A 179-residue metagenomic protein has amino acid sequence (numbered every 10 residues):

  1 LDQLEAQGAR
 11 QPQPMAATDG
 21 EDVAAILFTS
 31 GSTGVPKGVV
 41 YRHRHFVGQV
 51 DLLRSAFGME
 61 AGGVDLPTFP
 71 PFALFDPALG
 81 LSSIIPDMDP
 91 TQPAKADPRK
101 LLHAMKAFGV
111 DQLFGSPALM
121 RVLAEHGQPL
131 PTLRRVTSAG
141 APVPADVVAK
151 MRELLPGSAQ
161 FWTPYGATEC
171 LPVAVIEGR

Functional and structural regions predicted by a protein language model:
L1-A6, K106-V110: Structural core segment of the AMP-binding/adenylate-forming
L1-D2, K37-V40, S82-P93, W162: Short beta-strand->loop structural element characteristic of the AMP-binding/adenylate-forming
D2-Q3, L81, Q112-F114, A124-R179: Gly/Ser/Thr-rich phosphate-binding loop
A6-F28, V35, M59-G63: Conserved pre-ATP/AMP-binding loop-to-beta segment of ANL
D19, V40-R42, S116, P144: GHKL-family ATP-binding catalytic core of two-component histidine kinases
A24-D51, S82: Conserved AMP-binding A3 loop
V47-V64, F69-Q112: Conserved AMP-binding/adenylation subdomain of ANL enzymes
P71-F72, A118-M120, V143: Alpha-helix capping/helix-boundary segments
